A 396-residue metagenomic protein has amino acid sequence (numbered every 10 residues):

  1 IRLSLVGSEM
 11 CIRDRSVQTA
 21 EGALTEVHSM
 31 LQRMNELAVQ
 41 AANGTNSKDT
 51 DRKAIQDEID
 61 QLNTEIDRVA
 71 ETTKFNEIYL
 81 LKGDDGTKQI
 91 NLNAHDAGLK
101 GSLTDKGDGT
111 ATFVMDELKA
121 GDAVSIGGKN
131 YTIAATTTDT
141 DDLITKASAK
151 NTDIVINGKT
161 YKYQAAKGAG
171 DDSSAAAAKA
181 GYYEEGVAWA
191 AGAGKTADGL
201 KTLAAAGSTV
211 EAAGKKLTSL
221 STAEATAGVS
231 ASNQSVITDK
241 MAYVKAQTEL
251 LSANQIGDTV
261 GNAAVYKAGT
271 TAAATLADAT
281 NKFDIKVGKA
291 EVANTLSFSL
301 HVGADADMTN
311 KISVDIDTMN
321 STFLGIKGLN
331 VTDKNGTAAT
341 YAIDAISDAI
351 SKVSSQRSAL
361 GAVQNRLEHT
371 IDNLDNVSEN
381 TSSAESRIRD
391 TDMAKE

Functional and structural regions predicted by a protein language model:
R2, G7-E396: Primary detection of the long, small/polar-rich alpha-helical "axial" segments characteristic of bacterial flagellar
